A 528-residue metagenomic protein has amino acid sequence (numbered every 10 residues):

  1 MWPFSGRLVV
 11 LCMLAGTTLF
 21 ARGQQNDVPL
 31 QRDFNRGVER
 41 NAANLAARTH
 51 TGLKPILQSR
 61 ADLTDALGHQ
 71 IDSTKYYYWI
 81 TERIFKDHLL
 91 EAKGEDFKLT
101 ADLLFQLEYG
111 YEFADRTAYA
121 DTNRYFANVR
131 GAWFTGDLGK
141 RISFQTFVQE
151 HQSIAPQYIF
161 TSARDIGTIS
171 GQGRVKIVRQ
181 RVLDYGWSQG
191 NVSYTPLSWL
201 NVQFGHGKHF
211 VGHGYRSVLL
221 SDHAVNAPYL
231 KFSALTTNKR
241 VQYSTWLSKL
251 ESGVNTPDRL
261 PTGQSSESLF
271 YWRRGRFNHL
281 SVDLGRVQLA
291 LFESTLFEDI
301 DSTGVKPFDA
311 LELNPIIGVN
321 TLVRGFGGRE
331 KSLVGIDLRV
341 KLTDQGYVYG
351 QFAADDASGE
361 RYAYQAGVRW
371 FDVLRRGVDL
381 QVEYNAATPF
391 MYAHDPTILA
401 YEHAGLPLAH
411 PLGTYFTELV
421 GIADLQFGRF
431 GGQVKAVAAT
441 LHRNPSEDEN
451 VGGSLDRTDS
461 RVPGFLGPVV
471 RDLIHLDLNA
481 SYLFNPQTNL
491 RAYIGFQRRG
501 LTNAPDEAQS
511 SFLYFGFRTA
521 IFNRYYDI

Functional and structural regions predicted by a protein language model:
M1-D27: Bacterial Sec-dependent N-terminal signal peptides
P3, G167-I169, V225-A227, T236-N238 (+3 more regions): Short, intrinsically disordered/low-complexity patches at protein termini and at juxtamembrane boundaries
R7-V10, F20, H69-I80, P463-L466: Short, charged, low-hydrophobicity "junction" segments
F20, G205-K208, L478: An exposure/low-complexity boundary signal
Q25-Q288, E293-D299, Y362, A366-T388 (+3 more regions): Outer-membrane beta-barrel channel domains
Y185, Q288-I528: Exposed, low-structure sequence patches enriched in small/polar residues
